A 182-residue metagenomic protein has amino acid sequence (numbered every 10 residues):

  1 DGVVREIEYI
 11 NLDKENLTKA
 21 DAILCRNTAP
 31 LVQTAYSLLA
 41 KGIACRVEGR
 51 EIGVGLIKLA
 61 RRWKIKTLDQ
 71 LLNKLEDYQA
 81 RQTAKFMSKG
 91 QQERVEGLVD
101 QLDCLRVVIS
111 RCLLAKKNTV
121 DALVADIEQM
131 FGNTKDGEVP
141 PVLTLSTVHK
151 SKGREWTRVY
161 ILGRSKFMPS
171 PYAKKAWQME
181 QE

Functional and structural regions predicted by a protein language model:
D1-G49: Helicase P-loop NTPase motor core
N11, T28-P30, E51-V54, K150-S151 (+1 more regions): Conserved nucleotide-binding/hydrolysis micro-motifs of P-loop NTPases
P30, T34, I52-G55, Q101 (+1 more regions): Alpha-helical structural motif
I43-K64: Conserved beta-strand -> loop -> alpha-helix junction used to position metal-binding or nucleic-acid-contacting
I57, R61-E182: Conserved helicase C-terminal RecA-like lobe
